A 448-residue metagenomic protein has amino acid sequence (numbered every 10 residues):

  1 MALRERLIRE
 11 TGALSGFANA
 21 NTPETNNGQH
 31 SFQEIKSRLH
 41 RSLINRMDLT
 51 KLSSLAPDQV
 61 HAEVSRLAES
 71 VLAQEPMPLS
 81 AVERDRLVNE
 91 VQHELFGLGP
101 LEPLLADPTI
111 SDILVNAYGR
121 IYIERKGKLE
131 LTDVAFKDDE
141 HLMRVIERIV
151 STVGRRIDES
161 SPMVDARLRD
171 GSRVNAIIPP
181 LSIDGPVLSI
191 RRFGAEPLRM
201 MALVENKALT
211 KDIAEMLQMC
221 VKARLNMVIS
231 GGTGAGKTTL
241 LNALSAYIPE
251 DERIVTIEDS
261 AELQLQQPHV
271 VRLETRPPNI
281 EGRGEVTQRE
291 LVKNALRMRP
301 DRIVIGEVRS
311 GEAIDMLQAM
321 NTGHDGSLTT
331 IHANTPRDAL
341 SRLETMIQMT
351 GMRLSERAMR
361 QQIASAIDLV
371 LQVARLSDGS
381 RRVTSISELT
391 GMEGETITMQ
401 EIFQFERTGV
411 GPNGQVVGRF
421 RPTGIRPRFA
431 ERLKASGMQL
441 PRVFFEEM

Functional and structural regions predicted by a protein language model:
M1-E130: N-terminal anchoring/assembly modules that precede and organize ATP-driven motor systems
K51-S54, Q74-A81, F96-D107, I149-A166 (+3 more regions): Active-site phosphate-binding and catalytic loops of NTP-dependent enzymes
D107, V115, R120-A223, P441: P-loop NTP-binding catalytic core
A195-E205, N242, A246-K293, A339-L343: P-loop NTPase switch/communication element
I229: Hydrophobic anchor at the beta1->P-loop junction of P-loop NTPases
K237: Conserved lysine of the Walker
E258-V271, A295-G394: Conserved P-loop NTPase nucleotide-binding/switch module
G379-M448: NTP-binding/hydrolysis catalytic cores, primarily Walker-type P-loop NTPases
